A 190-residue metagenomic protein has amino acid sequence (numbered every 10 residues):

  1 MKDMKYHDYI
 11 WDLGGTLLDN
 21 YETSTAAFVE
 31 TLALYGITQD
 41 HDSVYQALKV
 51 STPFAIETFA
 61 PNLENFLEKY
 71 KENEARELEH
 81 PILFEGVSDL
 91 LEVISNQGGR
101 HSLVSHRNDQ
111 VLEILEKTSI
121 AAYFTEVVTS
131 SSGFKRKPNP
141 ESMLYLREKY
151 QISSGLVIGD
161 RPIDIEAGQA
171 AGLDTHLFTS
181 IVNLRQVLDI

Functional and structural regions predicted by a protein language model:
M1-H7, E92-S95, N108, L112-I190: Asp-based, Mg2+/Mn2+-dependent phosphohydrolase catalytic module
M4-E85: N-terminal helical cap/lid subdomain that shapes the substrate entry/recognition surface in HAD-like hydrolases
W11, S105-H106: Conserved strand-loop elements at the edges of beta-sheets that form or border functional pockets
T16, V104-S105: Conserved phosphate-coupling serine/threonine residues in phosphotransfer and NTP-handling enzymes
N20, V44, I82, L103 (+2 more regions): Residues that cap or flank secondary-structure elements
R76-S102, K137-P140: Short, acidic loop-to-helix structural element flanking the phosphoryl-transfer center in phosphate-processing enzymes
